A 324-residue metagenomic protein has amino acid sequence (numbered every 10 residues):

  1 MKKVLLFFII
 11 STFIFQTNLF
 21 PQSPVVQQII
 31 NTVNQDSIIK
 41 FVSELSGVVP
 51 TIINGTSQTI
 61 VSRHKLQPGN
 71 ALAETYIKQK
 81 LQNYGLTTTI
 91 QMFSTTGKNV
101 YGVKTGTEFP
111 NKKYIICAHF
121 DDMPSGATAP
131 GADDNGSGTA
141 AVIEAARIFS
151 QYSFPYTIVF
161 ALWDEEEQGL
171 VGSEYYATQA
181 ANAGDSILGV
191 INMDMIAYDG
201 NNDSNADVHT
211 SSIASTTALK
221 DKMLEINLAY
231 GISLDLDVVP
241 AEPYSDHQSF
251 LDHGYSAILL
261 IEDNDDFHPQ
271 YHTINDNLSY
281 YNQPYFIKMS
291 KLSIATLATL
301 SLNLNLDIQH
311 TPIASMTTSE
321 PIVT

Functional and structural regions predicted by a protein language model:
M1-Q22: Bacterial Sec-dependent N-terminal signal peptides
Q22-P68, D266-D276: N-terminal capping segment at the start of a domain
V25-Q28, S37-E44, P68-G85, S137-E144 (+8 more regions): Extracytoplasmic/secreted proteins, especially bacterial periplasmic and envelope-associated proteins
K40, G47-T105: A non-catalytic alpha/beta surface segment that caps or lines the substrate-entry region of metallo-dependent hydrolase
V48-V49, L86, I90-S94, V103-G106 (+10 more regions): Active-site-proximal beta-strand/loop segments in catalytic clefts of secreted hydrolases
T51-I52, D199-N305: Active-site-adjacent substrate-binding region of metalloamidase/peptidase-like peptide-processing proteins
T96, P124-A218, K222, P243: Acidic/histidine-rich catalytic neighborhood of metal-dependent amide-processing enzymes
L306-T324: Proline- and Ser/Thr-rich low-complexity, intrinsically disordered segments
